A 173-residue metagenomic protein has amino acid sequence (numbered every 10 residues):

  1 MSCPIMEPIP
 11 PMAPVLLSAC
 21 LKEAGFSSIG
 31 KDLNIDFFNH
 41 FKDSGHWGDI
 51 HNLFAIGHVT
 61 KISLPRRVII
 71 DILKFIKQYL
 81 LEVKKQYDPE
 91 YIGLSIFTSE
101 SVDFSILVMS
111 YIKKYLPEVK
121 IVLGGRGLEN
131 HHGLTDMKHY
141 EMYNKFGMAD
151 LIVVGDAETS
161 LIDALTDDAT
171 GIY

Functional and structural regions predicted by a protein language model:
M1-M6: Nucleotide-activated donor-dependent transferases that construct or modify glycoconjugates
E7, F37-N39, N130: Flexible, glycine-rich phosphate/dinucleotide-binding loops and adjacent beta-alpha linkers at cofactor/substrate
P10: Conserved phosphate-interacting/catalytic interface
A13, L17-C20, I29-I35, I69-Y173: Glycine-rich beta-alpha loop elements in corrinoid/cobalamin-binding modules across cobalamin-dependent enzymes
G25: Short glycine-rich hinge loops at helix-strand junctions in the catalytic core of two-component histidine kinases
F37-I50: N-terminal beta-loop-helix "entrance" segment that forms/cooperates in small-molecule cofactor or anionic ligand
G45-H46, L53, L116-P117: Short alpha-helical interface elements
G48-K84: Glycine-rich, highly charged phosphate/nucleotide-binding loops
